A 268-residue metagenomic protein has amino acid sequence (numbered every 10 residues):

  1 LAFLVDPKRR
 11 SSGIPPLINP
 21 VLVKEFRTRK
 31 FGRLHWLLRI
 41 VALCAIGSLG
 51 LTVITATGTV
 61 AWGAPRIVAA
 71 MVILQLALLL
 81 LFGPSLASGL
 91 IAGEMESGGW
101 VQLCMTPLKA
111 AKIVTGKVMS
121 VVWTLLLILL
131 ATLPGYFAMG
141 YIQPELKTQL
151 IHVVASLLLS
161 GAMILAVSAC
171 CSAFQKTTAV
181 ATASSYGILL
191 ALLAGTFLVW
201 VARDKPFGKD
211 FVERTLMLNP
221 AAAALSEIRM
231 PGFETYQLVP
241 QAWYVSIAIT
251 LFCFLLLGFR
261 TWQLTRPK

Functional and structural regions predicted by a protein language model:
L1-G93, T124-K268: Transmembrane alpha-helical segments and their membrane-interface loop/helix boundaries that make up the transmembrane
V21-V23, L90-W123: Helix-loop-helix units of permease transmembrane domains in multi-pass membrane transporters, especially ABC
